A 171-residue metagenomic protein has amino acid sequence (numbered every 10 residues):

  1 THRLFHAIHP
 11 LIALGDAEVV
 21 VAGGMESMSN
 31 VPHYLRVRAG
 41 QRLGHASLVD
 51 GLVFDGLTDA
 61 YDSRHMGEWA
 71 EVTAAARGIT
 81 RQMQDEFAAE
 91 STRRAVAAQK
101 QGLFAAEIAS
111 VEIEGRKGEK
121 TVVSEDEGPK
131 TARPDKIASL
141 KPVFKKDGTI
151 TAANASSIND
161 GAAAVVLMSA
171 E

Functional and structural regions predicted by a protein language model:
T1, Y34-R36, G40, I79 (+3 more regions): Intrinsically disordered, low-complexity sequence elements enriched in Ser/Thr/Gly/Pro
T1-E26, A74-L103, A164-E171: Active-site-proximal alpha-helical scaffold in enzymes
T1-V20, A60-E68, T131-S157: Conserved catalytic cysteine-centered active-site region of acyl-thioester-dependent Claisen-condensing enzymes
L4, L11-L14, L35, L43 (+7 more regions): Generic detector of leucine side chains in alpha-helical contexts
H9, A13-L14, V19-A76: Flexible glycine-/small-residue-enriched beta->alpha junction loops that bind anionic phosphate/pyrophosphate groups
F54, A75-I79, T149, A153: Short coil/turn segments at secondary-structure junctions
M83-E171: N-terminal extracellular/periplasmic Venus flytrap/periplasmic-binding protein-like
